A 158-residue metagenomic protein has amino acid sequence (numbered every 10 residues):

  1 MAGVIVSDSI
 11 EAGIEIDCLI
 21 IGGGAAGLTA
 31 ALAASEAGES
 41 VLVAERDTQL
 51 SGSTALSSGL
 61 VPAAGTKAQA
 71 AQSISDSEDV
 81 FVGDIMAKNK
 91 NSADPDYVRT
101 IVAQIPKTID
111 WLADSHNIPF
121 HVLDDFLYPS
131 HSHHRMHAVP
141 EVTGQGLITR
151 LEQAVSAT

Functional and structural regions predicted by a protein language model:
A2-I10, S40, R46-T158: Conserved N-terminal/central alpha/beta ligand/cofactor-binding core
I16-V43: N-terminal Rossmann-like FAD-binding beta1-loop-alpha1 element of flavoenzymes
